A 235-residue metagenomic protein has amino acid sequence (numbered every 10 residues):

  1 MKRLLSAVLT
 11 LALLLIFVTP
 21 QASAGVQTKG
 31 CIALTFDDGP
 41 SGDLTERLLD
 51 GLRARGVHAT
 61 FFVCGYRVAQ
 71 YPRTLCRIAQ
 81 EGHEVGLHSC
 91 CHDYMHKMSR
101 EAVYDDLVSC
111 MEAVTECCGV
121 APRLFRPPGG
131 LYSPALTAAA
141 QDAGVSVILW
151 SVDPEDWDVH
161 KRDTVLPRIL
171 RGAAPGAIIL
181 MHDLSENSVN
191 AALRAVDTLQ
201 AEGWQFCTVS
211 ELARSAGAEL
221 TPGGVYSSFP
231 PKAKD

Functional and structural regions predicted by a protein language model:
M1-T35, G39-G56, Q70-C76, T164 (+2 more regions): N-terminal pre-catalytic segment of deacetylase/amide-hydrolase enzymes
S23-M98, A102-E116, V120-P122, R214: Active-site beta->alpha N-cap acidic-glycine motif
F36, V63-Y66, L87-S89, P127-G129 (+3 more regions): A cross-domain feature marking catalytic cores of carbohydrate-active enzymes and several ubiquitous metabolic/repair
D37, L52, V85-H88, C110 (+6 more regions): Conserved, mostly hydrophobic/aromatic
L44-R47, D93-A121, G130-P175, S188-R194: Alpha-helical scaffold elements lining the catalytic groove of polysaccharide deacetylases
R55, E81-G82, A143, P175-G176 (+1 more regions): Structured helix-beta-strand junction loops
H58, E84, S146, D153 (+1 more regions): Residue-level detector of anion-binding/catalytic polar loops
A173, A177, D183, V196 (+1 more regions): Short leucine-rich amphipathic alpha-helical surface patches
